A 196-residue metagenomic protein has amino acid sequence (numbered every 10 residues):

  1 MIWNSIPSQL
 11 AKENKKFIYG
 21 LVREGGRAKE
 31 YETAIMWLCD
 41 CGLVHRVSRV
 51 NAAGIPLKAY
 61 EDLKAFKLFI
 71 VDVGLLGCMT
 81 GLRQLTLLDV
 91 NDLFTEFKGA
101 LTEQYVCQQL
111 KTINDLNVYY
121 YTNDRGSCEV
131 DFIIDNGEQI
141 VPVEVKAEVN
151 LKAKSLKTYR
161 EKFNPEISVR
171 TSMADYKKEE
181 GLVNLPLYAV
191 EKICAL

Functional and structural regions predicted by a protein language model:
M1-E129, I133-I134: Accessory nucleic acid-recognition modules appended to NTPase machines
H45, V73-C78, V145-L151, C194-L196: Short, basic, helix/turn surface patches
R46, I70, Y120, E144 (+2 more regions): Structural signal for conserved beta-strand scaffold positions within catalytic alpha/beta enzyme cores
L110, V130-V149: Conserved catalytic cores of phosphodiester-cleaving nucleases, focusing on short active-site segments
L116, G126-V130, Q139-V141, K152 (+1 more regions): A short pocket-lining beta-strand/turn micro-motif at the edge of beta-sheets
A147-L187: Catalytic cores of nucleic-acid endonucleases
L185-L196: C-terminal helix of von Willebrand factor
